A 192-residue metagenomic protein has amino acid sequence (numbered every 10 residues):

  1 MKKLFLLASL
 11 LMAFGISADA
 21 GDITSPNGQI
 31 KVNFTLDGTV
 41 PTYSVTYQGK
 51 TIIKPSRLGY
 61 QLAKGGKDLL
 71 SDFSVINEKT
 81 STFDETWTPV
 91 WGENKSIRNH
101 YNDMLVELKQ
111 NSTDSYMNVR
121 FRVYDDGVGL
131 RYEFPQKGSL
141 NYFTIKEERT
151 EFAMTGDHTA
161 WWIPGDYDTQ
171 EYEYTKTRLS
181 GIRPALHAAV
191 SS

Functional and structural regions predicted by a protein language model:
L4-F14: Sec-dependent N-terminal signal peptides
F14-G15, T39: Hydrophobic alpha-helical membrane context
I16-A20: Sec/Tat signal peptide C-region and signal peptidase I cleavage site
D22-S192: N-terminal accessory beta-strand-rich subdomains and adjacent acidic, glycine-rich linkers that precede catalytic cores
